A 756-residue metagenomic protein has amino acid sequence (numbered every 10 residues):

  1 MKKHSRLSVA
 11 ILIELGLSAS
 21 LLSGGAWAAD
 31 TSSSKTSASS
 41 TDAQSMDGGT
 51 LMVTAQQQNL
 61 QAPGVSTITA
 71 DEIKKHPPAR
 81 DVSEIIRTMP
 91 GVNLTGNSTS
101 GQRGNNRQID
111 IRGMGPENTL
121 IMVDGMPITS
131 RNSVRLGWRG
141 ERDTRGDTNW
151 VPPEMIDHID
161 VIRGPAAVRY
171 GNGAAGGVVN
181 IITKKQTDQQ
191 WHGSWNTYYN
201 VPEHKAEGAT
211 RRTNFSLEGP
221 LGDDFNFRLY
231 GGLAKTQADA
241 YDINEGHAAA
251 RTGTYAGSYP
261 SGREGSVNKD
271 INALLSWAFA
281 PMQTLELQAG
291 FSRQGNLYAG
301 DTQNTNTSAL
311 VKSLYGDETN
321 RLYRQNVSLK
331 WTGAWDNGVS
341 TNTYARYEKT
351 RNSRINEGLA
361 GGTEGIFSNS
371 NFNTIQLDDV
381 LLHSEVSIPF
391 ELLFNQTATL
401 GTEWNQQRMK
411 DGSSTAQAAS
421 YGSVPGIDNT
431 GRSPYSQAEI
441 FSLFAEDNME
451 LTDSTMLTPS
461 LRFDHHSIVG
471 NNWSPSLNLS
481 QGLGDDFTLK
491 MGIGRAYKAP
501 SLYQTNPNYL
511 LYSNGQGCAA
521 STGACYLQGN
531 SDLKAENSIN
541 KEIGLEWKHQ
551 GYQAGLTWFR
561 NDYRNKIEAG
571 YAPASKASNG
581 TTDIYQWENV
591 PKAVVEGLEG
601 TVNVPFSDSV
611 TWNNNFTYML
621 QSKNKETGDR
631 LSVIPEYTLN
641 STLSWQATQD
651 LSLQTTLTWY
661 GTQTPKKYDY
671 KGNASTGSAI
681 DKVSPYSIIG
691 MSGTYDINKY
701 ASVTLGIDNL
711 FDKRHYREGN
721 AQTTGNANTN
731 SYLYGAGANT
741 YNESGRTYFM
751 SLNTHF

Functional and structural regions predicted by a protein language model:
S37, S83-R131: Extracytoplasmic beta-strand/coil segments of soluble accessory domains associated with Gram-negative outer-membrane
M46-A79, S83, Q108, S133-E141: N-terminal periplasmic "start-of-domain" segments of outer-membrane beta-barrel proteins
T129-N132, R564, G661-Y668, T694-F756: C-terminal beta-signal and adjacent terminal beta-strands/loops of Gram-negative outer-membrane beta-barrel proteins
R145-N196: A beta-strand signature from Gram-negative outer-membrane beta-barrel systems, especially the internal plug domain
N196, E450-S454, W558-Y563, A574 (+2 more regions): Gram-negative outer-membrane beta-barrel transporters
K205-A299, Y323-S328, L392: Transmembrane beta-barrel wall of Gram-negative outer-membrane proteins
G295, R351, S467-V469, D485-K541 (+3 more regions): Surface-exposed extracellular loop regions of Gram-negative outer-membrane beta-barrel proteins, predominantly
D379-I388, R432-S436, S442, N530-K534 (+5 more regions): Outer membrane beta-barrel strand-and-loop segments of large Gram-negative receptors, especially TonB-dependent
